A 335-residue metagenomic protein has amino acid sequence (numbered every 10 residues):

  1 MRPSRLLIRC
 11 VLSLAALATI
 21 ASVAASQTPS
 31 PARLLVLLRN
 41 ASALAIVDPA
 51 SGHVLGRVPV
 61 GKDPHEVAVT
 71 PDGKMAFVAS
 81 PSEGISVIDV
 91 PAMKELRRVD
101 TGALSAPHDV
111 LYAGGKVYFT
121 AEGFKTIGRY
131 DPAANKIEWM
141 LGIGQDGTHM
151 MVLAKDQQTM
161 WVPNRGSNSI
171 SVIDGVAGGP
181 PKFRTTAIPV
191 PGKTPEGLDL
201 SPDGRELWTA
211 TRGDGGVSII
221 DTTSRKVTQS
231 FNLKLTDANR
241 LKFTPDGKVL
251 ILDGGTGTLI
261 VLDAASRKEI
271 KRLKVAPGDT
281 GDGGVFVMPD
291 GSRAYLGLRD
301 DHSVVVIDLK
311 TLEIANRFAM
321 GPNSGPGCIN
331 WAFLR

Functional and structural regions predicted by a protein language model:
M1-L12: Bacterial N-terminal signal peptides that target proteins for export
A16-R335: Predominantly soluble domains enriched in secretory-pathway, periplasmic, or organellar proteins
